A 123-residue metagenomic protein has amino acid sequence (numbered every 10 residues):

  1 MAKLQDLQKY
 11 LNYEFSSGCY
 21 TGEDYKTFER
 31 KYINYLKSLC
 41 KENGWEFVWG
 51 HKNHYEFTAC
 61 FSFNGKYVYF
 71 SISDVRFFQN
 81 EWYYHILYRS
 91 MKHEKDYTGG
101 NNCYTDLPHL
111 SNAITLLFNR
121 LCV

Functional and structural regions predicted by a protein language model:
M1-A2, N119-V123: Short intrinsically disordered terminal tails
A2-G65: Negatively charged, low-complexity tracts enriched in Asp/Glu with abundant Ser/Thr
Q8-L11, F15, C40, I72 (+3 more regions): Generic low-complexity, intrinsically disordered sequence content enriched in small uncharged/hydrophobic residues
E56, N64-L116: Intrinsically disordered, low-complexity regulatory segments enriched in Ser/Thr/Pro and charged residues
